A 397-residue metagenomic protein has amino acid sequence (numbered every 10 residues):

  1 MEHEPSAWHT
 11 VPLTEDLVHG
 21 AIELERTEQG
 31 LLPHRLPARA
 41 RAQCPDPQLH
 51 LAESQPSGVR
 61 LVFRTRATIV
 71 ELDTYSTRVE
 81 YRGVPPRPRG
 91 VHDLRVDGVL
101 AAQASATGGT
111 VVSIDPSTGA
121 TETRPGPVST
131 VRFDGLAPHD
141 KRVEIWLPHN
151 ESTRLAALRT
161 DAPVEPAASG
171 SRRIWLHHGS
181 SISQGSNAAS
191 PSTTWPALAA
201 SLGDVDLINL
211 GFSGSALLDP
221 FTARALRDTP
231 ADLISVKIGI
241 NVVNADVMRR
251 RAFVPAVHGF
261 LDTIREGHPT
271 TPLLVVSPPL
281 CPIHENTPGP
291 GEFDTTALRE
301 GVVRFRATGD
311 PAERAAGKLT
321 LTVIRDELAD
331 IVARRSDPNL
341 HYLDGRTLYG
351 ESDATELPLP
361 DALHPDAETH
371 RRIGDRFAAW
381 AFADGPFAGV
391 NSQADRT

Functional and structural regions predicted by a protein language model:
M1-I174, T295-T296, F382-T397: N-terminal secretory targeting modules
L136, V143-P230: Serine-esterase "nucleophile elbow" of acetyl-processing enzymes
G179, L210-F212, K237-I240, S277-P279 (+1 more regions): Active-site-proximal beta-strand/loop segments in catalytic clefts of secreted hydrolases
W195, F253-F260, I324-I331: A general structural detector for well-ordered alpha-helical segments in enzyme core domains, enriched
A199, L218-E266, T270, L274 (+2 more regions): Oxyanion-hole/transition-state-stabilizing segment in secreted/luminal serine hydrolases and related acyltransferases
D206, P272-L274, H341: Proline-centered loop/turn at the N-terminus of a beta-strand
N209-A216, N244, A362-P365: Acidic/histidine-rich helix-loop elements that form or flank divalent-metal/phosphate-binding sites at the catalytic
P282-T397: Catalytic His-Asp segment of secreted/periplasmic serine-dependent ester chemistry enzymes
